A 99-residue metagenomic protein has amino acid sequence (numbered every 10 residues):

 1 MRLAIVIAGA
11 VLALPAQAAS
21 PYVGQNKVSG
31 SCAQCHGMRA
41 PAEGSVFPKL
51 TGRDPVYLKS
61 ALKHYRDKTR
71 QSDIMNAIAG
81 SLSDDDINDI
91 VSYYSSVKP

Functional and structural regions predicted by a protein language model:
M1-A8: Sec-dependent signal peptide recognition, specifically the positively charged N-region followed immediately by
A13-A16: N-terminal signal peptide c-region/cleavage motif recognized by signal peptidases
A18-A19, M38, I78, Y93-S95: Residue-level hotspots at or immediately adjacent to binding/recognition sites across diverse folds
A18-K27, P99: Cleaved targeting-peptide boundary
S29-R39, I90: The canonical Cys-X-X-Cys-His
A40-D67, N76: Gly/Gly-Pro-rich "capping" loops immediately C-terminal to redox-active cysteine motifs in periplasmic/lumenal
V56, A61, R70, A79-P99: C-terminal capping alpha-helices of c-type cytochrome domains
